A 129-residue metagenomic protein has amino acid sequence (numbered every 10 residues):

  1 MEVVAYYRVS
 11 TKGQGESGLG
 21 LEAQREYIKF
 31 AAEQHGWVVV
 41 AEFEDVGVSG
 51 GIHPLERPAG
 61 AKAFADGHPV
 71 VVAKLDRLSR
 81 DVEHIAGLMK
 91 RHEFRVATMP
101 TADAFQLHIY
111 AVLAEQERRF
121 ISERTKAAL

Functional and structural regions predicted by a protein language model:
M1-A128: Short, structured surface patches at the beginning of a domain
